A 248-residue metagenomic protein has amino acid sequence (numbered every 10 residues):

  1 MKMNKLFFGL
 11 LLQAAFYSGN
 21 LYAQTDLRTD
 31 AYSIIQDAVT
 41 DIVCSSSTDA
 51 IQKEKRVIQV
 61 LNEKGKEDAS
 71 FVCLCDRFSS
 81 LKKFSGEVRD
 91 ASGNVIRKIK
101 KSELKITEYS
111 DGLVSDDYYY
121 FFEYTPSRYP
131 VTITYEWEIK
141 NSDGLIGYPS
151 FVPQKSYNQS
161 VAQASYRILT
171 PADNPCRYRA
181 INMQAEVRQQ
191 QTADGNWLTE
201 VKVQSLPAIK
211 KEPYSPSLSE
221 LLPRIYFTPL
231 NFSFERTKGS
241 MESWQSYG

Functional and structural regions predicted by a protein language model:
M1, S18, P130, V201-V203: Generic low-polarity alpha-helical segments
M1-D26: Bacterial Sec-dependent N-terminal signal peptides
K2-N4, D26, S46, K100 (+4 more regions): Serine/threonine-rich low-complexity intrinsically disordered regions
Q24-V161, S165, F232-E235, M241-S243: Lumenal/extracellular ectodomains and adaptor appendage modules of the eukaryotic vesicle/secretory system
K140-S150, Q154-G248: Secretory-pathway-linked proteins and extracytosolic
